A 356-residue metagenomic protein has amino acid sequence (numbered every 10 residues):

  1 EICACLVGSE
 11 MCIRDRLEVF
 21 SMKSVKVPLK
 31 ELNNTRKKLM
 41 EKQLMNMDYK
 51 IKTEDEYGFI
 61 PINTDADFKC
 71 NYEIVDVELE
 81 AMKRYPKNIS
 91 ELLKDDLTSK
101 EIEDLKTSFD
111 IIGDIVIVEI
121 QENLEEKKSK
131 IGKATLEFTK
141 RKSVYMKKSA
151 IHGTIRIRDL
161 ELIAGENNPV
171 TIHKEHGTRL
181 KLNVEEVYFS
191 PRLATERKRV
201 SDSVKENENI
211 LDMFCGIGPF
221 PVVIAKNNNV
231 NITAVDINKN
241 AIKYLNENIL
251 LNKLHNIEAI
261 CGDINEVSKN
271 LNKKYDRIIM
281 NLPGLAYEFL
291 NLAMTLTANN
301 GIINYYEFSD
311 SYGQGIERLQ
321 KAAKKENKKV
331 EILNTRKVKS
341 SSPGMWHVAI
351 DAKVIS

Functional and structural regions predicted by a protein language model:
E1-D15: Single conserved hydrophobic/aromatic residue that forms the stacking wall/gate of nucleotide- or nucleobase-binding
L17-M22, N34-G113: Non-catalytic nucleic-acid substrate-recognition regions in nucleic-acid-modifying enzymes
F20-M22, I112-I120, A298-E307: Short glycine-rich, basic-tinged beta-strand/loop micro-motifs
M22-L29: A short beta-strand micro-motif
P28, N63-D65, Q121, N183-E185 (+1 more regions): Solvent-exposed residues in well-ordered beta-strands and their adjoining turns, especially edge/terminal strands
R36-E41, F68-Y72, R158-L162, E317-A323: Short, aromatic/basic amphipathic alpha-helical patches
P86-E119, E125-R192: Non-catalytic substrate-recognition/targeting regions of SAM-dependent transferases
N167-S356: Rossmann-like S-adenosyl-L-methionine
